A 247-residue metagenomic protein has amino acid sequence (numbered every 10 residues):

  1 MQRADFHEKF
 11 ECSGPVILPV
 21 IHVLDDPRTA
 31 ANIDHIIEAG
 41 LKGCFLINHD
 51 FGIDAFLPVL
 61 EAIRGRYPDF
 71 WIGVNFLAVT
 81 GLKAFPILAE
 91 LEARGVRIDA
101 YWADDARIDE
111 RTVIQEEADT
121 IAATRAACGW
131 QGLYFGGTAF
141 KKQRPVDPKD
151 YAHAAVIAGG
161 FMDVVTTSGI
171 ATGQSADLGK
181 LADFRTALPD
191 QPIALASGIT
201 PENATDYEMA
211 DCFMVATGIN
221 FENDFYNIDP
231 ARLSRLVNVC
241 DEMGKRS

Functional and structural regions predicted by a protein language model:
M1-W71, D147-G160, G173, P201 (+1 more regions): Conserved N-terminal beta1-alpha1 strand-loop-helix module at the mouth
Q2-K9, D50-G65, V79-L88, D105-W130 (+3 more regions): Active-site-adjacent beta->alpha loops and helix N-cap segments on the catalytic face of soluble alpha/beta enzymes
S13-L18, Y67-T80, G129-Q143, D183-S197: Short beta-strand/loop segments at the ligand-binding rim of alpha/beta enzyme cores
A31-I33, V79-V96, K149-V156, L195-A216: Catalytic cores of alpha/beta
F45-L46, D99-W102, T166-T167, M214-A216: Conserved beta-strand positions in the central sheet of alpha/beta enzyme cores
K83-T166: Conserved anion-binding
A139-L181, I219-R232: Glycine/Thr-rich beta-alpha phosphate-binding loop at enzyme active sites
Q191-S247: C-terminal alpha-helical cap/extension of soluble enzyme domains
